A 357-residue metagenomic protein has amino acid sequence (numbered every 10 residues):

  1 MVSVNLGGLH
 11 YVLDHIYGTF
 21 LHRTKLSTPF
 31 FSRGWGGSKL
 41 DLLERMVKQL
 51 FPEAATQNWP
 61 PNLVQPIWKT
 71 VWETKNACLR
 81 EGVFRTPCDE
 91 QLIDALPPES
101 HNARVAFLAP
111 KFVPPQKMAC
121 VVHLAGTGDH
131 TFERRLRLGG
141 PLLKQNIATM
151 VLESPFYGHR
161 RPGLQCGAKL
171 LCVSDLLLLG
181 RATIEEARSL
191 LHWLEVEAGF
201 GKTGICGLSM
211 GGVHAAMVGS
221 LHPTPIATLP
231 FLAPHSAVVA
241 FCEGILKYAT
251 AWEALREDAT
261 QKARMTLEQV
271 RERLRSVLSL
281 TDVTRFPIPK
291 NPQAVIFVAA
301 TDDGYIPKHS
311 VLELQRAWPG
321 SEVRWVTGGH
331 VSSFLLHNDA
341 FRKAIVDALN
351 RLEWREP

Functional and structural regions predicted by a protein language model:
M1-I93: N-terminal targeting or regulatory segments adjacent to alpha/beta-hydrolase or S9 domains
T28-P29, R33-G37, D41-L42, Q49 (+5 more regions): Alpha/beta-hydrolase
T86, H123-T127, A300: Glycine-rich His-Gly loop
P97-K111: A short loop-to-beta-strand scaffold at the N-terminal edge of the catalytic core in hydrolase folds
V122-R181: Cap/lid segment of the alpha/beta-hydrolase catalytic domain
S154, A233, G328: Active-site loop/turn elements of alpha/beta-hydrolase fold enzymes, especially the short glycine-/histidine-rich
L190-K247: Primarily recognizes the serine-hydrolase "nucleophile elbow" in alpha/beta-hydrolase and SGNH/GDSL folds
S220-P223, E257, Q261-P357: Serine-hydrolase catalytic core
